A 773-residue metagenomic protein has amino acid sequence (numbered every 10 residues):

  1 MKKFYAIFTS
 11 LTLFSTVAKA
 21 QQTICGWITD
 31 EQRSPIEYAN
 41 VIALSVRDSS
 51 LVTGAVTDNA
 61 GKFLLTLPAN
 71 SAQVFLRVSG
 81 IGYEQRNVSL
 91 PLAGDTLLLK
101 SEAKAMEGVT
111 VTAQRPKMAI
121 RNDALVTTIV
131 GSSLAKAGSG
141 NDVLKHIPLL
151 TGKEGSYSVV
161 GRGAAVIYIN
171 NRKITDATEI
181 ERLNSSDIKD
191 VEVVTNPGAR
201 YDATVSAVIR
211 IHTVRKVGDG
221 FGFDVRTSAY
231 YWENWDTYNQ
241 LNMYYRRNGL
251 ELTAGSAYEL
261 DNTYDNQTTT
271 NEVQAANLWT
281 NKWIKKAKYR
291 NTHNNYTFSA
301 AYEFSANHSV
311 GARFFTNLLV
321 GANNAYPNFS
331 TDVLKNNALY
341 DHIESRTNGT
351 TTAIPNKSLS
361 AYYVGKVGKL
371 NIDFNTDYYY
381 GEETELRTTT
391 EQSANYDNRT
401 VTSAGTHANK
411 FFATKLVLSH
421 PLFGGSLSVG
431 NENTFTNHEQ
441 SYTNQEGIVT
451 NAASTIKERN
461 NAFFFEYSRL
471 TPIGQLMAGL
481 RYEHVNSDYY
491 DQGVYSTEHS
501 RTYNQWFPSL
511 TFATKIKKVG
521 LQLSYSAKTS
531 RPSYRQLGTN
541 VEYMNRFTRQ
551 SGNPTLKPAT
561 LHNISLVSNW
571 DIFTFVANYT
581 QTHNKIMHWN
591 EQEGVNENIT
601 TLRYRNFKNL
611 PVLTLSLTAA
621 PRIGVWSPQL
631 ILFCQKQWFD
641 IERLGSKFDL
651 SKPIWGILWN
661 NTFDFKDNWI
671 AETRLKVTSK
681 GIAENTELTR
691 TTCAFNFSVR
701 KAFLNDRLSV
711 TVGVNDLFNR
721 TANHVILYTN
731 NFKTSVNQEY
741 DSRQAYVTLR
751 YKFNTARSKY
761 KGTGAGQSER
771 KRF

Functional and structural regions predicted by a protein language model:
I42-L44, R77-Y83, A93-S133, G152-E154 (+2 more regions): Short, acidic, small-residue-rich periplasmic hinge/interaction motif at the N-terminus of Gram-negative outer-membrane
R47-K62: Short, acidic Ser/Thr/Gly-rich low-complexity loop/linker segments typical of extracellular and cell-surface proteins
D95-K100, G108, G140-V143, A177-T178 (+3 more regions): N-terminal periplasmic accessory domains that precede and gate Gram-negative outer-membrane beta-barrel machines
H146, R172-G198: Short acidic/polar hinge/loop motifs at secondary-structure boundaries that mediate gating or recognition
D202-I209, V217-Q267, N291-N294: Outer-membrane beta-barrel translocator/receptor signature
H212-T227, N266, T270, K282 (+7 more regions): Surface-exposed extracellular loop regions of Gram-negative outer-membrane beta-barrel proteins
N295-V320, I343-Q492, K515-G520, T574-V576 (+2 more regions): Face-selective signature of the C-terminal outer-membrane beta-barrel domain
T455-E458, E498-R501, T529-H583, T600-L613 (+1 more regions): Outer-membrane beta-barrel signature, preferentially recognizing the C-terminal barrel domain of Gram-negative
